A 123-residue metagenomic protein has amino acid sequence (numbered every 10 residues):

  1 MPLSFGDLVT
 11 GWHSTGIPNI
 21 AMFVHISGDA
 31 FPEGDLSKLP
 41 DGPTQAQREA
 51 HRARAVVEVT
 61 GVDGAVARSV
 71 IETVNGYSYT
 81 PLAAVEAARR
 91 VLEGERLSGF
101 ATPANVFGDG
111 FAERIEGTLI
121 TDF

Functional and structural regions predicted by a protein language model:
M1-F123: C-terminal catalytic/substrate-binding lobe primarily of soluble NAD(P)-dependent oxidoreductases
